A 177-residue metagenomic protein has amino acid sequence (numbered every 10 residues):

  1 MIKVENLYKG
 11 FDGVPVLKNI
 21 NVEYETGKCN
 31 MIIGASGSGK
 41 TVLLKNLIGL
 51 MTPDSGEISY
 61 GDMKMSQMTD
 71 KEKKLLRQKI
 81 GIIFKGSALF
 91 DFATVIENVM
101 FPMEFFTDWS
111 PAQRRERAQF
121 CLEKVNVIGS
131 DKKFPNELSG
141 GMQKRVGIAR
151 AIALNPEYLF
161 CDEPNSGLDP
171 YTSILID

Functional and structural regions predicted by a protein language model:
I48: Helix-to-loop junction immediately C-terminal to a conserved catalytic motif
G56-K64: Conserved ABC transporter NBD signature motif
M63-K64, P111-S130: Conserved ABC ATPase "signature" region
F134-L138, M142: Conserved ABC ATPase signature
A153-E157: A short, proline-enriched helix->beta-strand linker immediately N-terminal to the Walker B motif in ABC-type P-loop
L159-D162: Catalytic Walker B motif of ABC-type/P-loop ATPase nucleotide-binding domains
P170-T172: Helix N-cap at the start of a conserved alpha-helix in ABC-type nucleotide-binding domains
